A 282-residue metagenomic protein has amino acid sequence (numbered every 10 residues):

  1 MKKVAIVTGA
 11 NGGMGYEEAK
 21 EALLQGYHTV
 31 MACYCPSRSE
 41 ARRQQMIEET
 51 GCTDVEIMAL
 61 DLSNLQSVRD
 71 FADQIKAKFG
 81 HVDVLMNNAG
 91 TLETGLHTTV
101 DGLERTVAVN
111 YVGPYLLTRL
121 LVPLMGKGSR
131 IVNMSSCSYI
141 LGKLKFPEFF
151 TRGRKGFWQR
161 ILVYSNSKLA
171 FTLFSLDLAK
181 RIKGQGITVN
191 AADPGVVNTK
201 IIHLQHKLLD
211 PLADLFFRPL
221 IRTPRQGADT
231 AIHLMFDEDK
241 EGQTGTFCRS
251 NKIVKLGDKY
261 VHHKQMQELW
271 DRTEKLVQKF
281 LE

Functional and structural regions predicted by a protein language model:
M1-K200, V277-E282: Rossmann-fold NAD(P)H-dependent dehydrogenase/reductase core
R38, L208, Q265: Short acidic-hydrophobic sequence patches enriched in Asp/Glu that either
R43, Q205-H206: Short, flexible helix/strand-to-coil boundary loops that buttress conserved ligand/catalytic motifs in alpha/beta
T94-G95, L256-K259: A generic structural signal for short coil/turn motifs at secondary-structure boundaries
E148-F157, K207-L215, N251-V254: Short glycine/proline- and charge-enriched loop/turn segments that cap or connect secondary-structure elements
S167, A191, L215-K255, H263-Q267 (+1 more regions): C-terminal helical subdomain
H203, K259-Y260: Short glycine/threonine-rich loop-to-helix capping motif typified by GTGT followed within a few residues by an Asp-Pro
M266-E282: Amphipathic terminal alpha-helices
